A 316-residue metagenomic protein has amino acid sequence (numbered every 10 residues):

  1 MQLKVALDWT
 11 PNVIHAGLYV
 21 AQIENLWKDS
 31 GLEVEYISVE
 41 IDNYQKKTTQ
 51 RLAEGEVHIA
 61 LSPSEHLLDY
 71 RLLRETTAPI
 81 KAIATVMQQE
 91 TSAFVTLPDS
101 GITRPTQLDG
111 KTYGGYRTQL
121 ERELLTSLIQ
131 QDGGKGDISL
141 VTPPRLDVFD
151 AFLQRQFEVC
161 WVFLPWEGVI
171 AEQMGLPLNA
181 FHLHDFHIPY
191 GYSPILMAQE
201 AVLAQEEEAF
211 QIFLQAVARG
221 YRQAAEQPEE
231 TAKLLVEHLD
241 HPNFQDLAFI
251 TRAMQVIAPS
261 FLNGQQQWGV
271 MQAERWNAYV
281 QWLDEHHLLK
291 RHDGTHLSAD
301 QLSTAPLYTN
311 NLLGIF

Functional and structural regions predicted by a protein language model:
Q2-G136, L140-F149, Q154, E158 (+1 more regions): Short, glycine-/small- and polar/acidic-enriched structural segments that line small-molecule recognition paths
D8-W9, H187, M271-Q272: Short Gly/Pro-enriched turn/cap motifs at secondary-structure boundaries
I41-D42, L67, E167, F186 (+1 more regions): Positions that flank functional sites
Q50, T106, E123-T126, D150 (+6 more regions): Solvent-exposed, polar/charged alpha-helical surfaces in well-ordered, non-transmembrane soluble domains, broadly
K135-L140, H241-A253, L289-L302: Short, surface-exposed acidic
A151, Q156-N243: Pocket-lining segment of extracytoplasmic ligand-binding domains
E206-H286: Secondary-structure end/capping motifs
N277-F316: Conserved C-terminal helix/tail region of periplasmic/extracytoplasmic solute-binding proteins
